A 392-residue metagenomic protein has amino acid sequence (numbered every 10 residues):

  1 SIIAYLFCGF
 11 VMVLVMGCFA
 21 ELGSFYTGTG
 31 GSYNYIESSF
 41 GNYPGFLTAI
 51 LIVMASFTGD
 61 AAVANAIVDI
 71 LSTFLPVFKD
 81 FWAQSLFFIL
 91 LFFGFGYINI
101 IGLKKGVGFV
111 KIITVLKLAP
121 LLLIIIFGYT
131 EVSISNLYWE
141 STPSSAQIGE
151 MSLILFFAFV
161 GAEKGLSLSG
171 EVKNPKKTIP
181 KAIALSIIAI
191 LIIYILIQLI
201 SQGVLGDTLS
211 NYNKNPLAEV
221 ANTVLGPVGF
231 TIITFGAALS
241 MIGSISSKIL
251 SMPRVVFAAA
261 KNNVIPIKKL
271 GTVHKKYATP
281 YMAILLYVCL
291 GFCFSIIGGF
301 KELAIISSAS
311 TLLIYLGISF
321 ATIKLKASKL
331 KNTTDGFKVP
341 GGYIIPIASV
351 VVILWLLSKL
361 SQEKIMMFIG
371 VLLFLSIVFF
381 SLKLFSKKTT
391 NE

Functional and structural regions predicted by a protein language model:
I2, A66-Q84, L103-T114, I232-L239 (+3 more regions): Transmembrane helix-loop boundary segments of multi-pass membrane transporters
I2, F78-L86, I112-T234: Helix-loop-helix junctions that connect adjacent transmembrane segments in multi-pass membrane transporters
V13-F92, G96-I100, A237-A258, G299-L313: Hydrophobic transmembrane alpha-helices that form the core helical bundles of multi-pass secondary transporters
N34-Y35, G41, S72-V77, A184-S246 (+2 more regions): TM-loop-TM module centered on a large, flexible mid-protein loop between adjacent transmembrane helices in multi-pass
F74, F93-Y97, I125, Q198-I200 (+5 more regions): Alpha-helical transmembrane segments of multipass membrane proteins
W82-E131, T142-S144, I183-A184, S307-G317 (+2 more regions): Membrane-interface loop-to-helix entry segments
L121, V256, S307-D335, L372-T390: Hydrophobic alpha-helical segments of multi-pass membrane transport proteins
T142, K269-A278, Y315-I365, K388-E392: C-terminal membrane-solvent junction of multi-pass transporters and transport-like membrane proteins
